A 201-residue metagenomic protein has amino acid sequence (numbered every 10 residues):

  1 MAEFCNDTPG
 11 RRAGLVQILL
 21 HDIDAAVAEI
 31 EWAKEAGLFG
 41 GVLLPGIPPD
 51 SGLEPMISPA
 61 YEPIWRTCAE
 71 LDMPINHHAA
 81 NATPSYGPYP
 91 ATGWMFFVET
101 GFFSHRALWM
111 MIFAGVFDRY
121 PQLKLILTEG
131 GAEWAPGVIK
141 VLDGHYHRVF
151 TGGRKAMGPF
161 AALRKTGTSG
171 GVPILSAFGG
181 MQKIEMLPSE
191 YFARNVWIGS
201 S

Functional and structural regions predicted by a protein language model:
M1: Phosphate-binding beta-alpha-beta segment of Rossmann-like dinucleotide-binding domains, i.e., the NAD(P)
C5, P9-A13, I18, I23-D24 (+1 more regions): Catalytic pocket-lining loop regions of alpha/beta-barrel enzymes, especially the amidohydrolase/enolase/GH5 lineages
